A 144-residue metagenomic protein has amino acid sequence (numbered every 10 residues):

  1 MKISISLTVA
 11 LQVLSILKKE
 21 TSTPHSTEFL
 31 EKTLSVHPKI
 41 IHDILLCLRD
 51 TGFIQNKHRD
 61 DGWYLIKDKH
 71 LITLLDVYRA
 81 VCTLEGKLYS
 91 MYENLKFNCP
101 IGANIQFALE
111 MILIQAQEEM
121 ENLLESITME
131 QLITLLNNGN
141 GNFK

Functional and structural regions predicted by a protein language model:
M1-V13: Short alpha-helical segments that sit at the start of domains
S4-S6, K57-H70: Short, Lys/Arg-rich nucleic-acid/phosphate-binding segment
K18-S22, K67-D68: Short helix-capping/hinge SLiMs at alpha-helix to coil transitions
H25-L34: A short alpha-helical element within helix-turn-helix/winged-helix DNA-binding domains across DNA-binding proteins
V36-C47: Short amphipathic alpha-helical interaction segments
T51-G52: Glycine-centered, phosphate/nucleic-acid-interacting loop/turn motifs that mediate DNA/RNA or nucleotide
H70-N94: Conserved segment of winged-helix/HTH DNA-binding domains
E93-K144: C-terminal regulatory/oligomerization modules of transcriptional regulators
